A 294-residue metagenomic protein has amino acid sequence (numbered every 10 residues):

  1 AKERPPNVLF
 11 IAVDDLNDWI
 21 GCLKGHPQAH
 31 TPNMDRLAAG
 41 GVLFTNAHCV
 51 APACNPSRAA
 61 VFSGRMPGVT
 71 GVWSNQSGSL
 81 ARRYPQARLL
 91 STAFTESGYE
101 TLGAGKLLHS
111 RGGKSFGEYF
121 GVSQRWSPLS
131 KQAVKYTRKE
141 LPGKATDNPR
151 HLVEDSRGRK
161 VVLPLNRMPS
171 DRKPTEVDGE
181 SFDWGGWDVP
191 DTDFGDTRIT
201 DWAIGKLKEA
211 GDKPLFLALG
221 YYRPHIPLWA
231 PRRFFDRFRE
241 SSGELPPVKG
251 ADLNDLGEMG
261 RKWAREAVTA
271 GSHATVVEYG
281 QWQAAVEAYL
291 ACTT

Functional and structural regions predicted by a protein language model:
A1-T294: Formylglycine-dependent sulfatase
